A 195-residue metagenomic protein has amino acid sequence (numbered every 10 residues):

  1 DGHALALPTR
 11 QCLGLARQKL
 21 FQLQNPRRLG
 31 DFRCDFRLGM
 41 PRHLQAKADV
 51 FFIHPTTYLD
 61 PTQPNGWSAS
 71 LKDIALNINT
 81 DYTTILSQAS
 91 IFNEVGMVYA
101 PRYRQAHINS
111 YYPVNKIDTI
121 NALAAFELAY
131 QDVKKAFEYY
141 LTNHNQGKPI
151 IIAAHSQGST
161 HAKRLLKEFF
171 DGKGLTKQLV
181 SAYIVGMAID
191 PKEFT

Functional and structural regions predicted by a protein language model:
D1-D81, I85-L86, S90-I91: Flexible, membrane-associating and regulatory peripheral segments of lipid-active enzymes
A46-A48, E94-V98, Q146-P149, T176-V180: Loop/turn elements at helix/coil->beta-strand transitions in domains of secreted/extracellular proteins
V50-F52, V98-R102, I152, S181-I184: A structural signal for short, well-ordered beta-strand segments and their strand-loop junctions that often border
H54-K148: Active-site catalytic motif of lipid deacylating hydrolases and related acyltransferases
P55-T57, Q105, S156, Y183-I189: Short, flexible loop/turn elements at secondary-structure junctions
P61-T62, S110, H161-K163, P191-F194: Extracytoplasmic/secreted cell-surface and envelope-processing proteins
Q131-Q146, K167-T195: Surface cap/lid and interfacial helix-loop subdomains adjacent to catalytic sites that gate substrate access
A154-A162: Gly/Ala-rich beta-loop-alpha elbow adjacent to hydrolase catalytic centers
